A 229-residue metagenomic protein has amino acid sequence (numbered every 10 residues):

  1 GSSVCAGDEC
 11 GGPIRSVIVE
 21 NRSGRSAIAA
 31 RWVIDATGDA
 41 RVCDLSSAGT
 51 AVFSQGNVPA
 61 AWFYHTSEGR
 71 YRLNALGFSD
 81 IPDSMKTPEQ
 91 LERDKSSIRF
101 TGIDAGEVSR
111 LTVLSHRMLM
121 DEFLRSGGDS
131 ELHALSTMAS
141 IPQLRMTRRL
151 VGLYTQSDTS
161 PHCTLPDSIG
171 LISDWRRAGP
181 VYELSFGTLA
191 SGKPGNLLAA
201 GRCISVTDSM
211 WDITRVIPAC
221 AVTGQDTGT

Functional and structural regions predicted by a protein language model:
G1, C5-S16, E20-W32, A36-T229: Flavin (FAD/FMN)-binding glycine-rich loop and adjacent Rossmann-like elements that form
